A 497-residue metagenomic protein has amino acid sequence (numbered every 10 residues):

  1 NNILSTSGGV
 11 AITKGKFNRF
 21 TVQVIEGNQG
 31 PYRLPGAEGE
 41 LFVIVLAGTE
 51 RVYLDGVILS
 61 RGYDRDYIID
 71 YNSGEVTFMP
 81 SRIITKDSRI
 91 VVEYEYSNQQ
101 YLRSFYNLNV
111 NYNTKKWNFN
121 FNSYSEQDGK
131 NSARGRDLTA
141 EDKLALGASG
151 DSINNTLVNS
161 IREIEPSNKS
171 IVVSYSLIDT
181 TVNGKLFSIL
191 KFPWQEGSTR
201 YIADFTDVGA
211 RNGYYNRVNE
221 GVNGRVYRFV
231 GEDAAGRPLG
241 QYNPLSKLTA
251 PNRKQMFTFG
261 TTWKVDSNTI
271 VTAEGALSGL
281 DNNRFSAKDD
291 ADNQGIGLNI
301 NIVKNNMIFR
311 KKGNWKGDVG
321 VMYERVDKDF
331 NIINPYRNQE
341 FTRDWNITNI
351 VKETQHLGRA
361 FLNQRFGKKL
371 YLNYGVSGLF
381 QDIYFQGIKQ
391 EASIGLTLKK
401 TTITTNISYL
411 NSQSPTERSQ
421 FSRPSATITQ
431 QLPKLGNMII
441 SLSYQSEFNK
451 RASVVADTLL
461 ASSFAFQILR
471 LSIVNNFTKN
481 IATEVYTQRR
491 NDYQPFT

Functional and structural regions predicted by a protein language model:
N1-T497: Surface-exposed, low-hydrophobicity segments enriched in Gly/Pro/acidic/Ser residues that characterize the mature
